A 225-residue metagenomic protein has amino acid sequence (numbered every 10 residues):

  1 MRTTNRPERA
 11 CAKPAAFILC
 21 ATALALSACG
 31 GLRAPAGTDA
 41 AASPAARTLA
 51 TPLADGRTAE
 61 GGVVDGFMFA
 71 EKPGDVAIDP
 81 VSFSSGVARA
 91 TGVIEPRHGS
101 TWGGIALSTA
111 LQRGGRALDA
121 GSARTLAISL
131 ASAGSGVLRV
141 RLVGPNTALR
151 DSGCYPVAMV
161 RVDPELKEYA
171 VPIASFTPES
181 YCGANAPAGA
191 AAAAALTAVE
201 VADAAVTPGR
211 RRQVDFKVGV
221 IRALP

Functional and structural regions predicted by a protein language model:
T3-I18: Bacterial N-terminal signal peptides that target proteins for export
T22-A23, T147: Residue-level signal for mature regions of secreted extracellular proteins and peptides
L26-A28: C-terminal motif of bacterial Sec signal peptides marking the signal peptidase cleavage site
G30-P225: Beta-rich carbohydrate-recognition modules and glycan-binding surfaces
